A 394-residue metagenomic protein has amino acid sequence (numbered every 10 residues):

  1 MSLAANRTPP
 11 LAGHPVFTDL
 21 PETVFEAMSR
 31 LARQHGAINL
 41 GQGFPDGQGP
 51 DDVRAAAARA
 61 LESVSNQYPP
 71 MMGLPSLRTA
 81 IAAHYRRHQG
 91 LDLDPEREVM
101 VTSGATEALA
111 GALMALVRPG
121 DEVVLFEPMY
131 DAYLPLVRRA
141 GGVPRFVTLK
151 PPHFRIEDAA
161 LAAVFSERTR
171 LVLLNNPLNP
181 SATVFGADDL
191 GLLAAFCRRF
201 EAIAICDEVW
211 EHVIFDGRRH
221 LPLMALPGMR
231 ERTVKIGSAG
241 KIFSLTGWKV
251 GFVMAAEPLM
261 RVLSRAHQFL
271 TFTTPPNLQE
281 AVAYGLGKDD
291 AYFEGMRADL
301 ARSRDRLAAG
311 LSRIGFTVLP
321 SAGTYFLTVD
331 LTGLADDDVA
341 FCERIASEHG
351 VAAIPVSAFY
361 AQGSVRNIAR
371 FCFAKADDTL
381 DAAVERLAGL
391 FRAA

Functional and structural regions predicted by a protein language model:
S2, A162, R344-A353, F359-A394: PLP-dependent enzyme catalytic core of the Aspartate aminotransferase-like
L3-G104, G111, A160, G285-K288 (+1 more regions): N-terminal small-domain helix-loop-helix segment of the aminotransferase-like
H35, A140, R199-F200, I314 (+1 more regions): Helix C-cap/helix->beta junction micro-motif
A115-V137: Conserved PLP-anchoring active-site segment centered on the Schiff-base-forming lysine
R145, L149-R218: Active-site phosphate-binding strand-loop segment of PLP-dependent enzymes
L226-V262, T274: Active-site PLP attachment segment
E257, T274-D290, G295-M296: Structural motif of enzymes handling amino- and sulfur-group chemistry
A283, D299-A308, V318-L331: Conserved glycine-rich beta-strand-loop-beta hairpin in the small C-terminal domain of fold type I
